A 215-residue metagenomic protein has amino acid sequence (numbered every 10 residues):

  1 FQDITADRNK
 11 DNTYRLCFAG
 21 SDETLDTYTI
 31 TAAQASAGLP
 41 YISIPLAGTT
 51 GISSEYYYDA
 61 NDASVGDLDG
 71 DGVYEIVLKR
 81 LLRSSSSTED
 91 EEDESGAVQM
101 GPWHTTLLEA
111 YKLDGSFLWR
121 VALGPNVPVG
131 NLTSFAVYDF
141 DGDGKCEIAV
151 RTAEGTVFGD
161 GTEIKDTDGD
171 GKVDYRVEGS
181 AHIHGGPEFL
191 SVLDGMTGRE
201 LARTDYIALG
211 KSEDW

Functional and structural regions predicted by a protein language model:
F1-W215: Beta-propeller-forming repeat regions
